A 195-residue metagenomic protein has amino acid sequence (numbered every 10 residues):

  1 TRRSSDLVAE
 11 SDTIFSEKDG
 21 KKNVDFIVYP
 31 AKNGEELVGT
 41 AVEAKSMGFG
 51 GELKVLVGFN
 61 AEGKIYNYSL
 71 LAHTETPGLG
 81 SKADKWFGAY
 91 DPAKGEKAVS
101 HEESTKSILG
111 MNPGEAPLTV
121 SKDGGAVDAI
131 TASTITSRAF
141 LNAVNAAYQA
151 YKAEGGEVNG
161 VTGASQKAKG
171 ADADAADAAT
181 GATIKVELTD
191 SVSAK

Functional and structural regions predicted by a protein language model:
R2-K195: Flexible, solvent-exposed loop/hinge segments and secondary-structure transition points
